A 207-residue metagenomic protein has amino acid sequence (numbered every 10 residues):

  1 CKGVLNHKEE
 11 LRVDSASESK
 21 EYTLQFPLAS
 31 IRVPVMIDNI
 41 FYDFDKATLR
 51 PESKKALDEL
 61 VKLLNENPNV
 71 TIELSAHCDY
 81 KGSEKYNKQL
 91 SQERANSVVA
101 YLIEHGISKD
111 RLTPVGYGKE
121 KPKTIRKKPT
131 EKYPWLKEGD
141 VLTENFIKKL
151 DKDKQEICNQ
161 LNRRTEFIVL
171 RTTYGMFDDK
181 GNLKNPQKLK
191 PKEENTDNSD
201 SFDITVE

Functional and structural regions predicted by a protein language model:
C1-T71, D110, E156-Q160, V169-E207: Periplasmic peptidoglycan-binding/tethering modules of Gram-negative envelope proteins
L74: Conserved phosphate/oxyanion-binding catalytic-loop motifs
H77-E207: Periplasmic OmpA-like peptidoglycan-binding domain that tethers envelope proteins to the cell wall
